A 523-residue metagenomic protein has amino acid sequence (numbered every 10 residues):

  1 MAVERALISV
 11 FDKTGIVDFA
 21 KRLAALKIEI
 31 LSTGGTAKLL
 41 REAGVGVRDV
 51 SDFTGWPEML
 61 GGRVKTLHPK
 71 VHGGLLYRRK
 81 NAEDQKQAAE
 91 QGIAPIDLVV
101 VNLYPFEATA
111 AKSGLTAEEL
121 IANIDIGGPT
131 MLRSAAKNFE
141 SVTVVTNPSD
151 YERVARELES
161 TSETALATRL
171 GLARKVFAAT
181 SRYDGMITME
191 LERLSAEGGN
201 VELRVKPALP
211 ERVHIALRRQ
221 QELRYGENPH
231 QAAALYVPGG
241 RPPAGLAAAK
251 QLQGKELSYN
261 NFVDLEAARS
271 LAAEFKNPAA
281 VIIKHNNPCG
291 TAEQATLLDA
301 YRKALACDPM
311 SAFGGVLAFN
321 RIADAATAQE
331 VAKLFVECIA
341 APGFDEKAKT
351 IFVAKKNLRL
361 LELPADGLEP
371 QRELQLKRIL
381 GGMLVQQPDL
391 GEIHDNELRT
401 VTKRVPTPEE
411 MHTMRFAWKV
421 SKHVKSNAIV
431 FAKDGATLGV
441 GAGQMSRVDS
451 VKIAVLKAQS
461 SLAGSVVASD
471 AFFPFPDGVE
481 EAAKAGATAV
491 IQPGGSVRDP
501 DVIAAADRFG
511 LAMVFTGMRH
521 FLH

Functional and structural regions predicted by a protein language model:
M1-F53: N-terminal glycine-/serine-/threonine-rich phosphate-binding loop
M1-I8, L98-V101, Y183-G185, R193-H523: ATP-dependent carboxylate/acyl-activation modules
I30, V47, V142-V144, L360 (+2 more regions): Hydrophobic beta-strand scaffold residues
G35-F106, G198: Glycine-rich nucleotide/cofactor/substrate-binding loop typically near the N-terminus or early in the first domain
T36-L39, T54-L60, F106-A108, T130-R133 (+6 more regions): Short gly/pro/ser/thr-enriched loop/turn and capping motifs at secondary-structure boundaries
R79-A136, R399-P408: Active-site/ligand-binding-proximal alpha/beta "capping" segment
M131, N138-Y151, L172: Mobile "lid/hinge" segments at catalytic clefts and subdomain interfaces of large enzymes
P148-S149, R153-L209: Non-catalytic interaction/clamp surfaces of large macromolecular machines
